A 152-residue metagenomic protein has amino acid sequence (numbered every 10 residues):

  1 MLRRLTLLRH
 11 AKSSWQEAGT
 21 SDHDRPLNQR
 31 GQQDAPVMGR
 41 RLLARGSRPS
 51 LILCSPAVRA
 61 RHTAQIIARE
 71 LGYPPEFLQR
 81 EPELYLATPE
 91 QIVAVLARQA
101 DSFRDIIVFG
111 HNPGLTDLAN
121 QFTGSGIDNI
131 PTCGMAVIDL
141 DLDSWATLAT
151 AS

Functional and structural regions predicted by a protein language model:
L2-R4, L8-L84, Q91, I127-I130: Active-site-proximal alpha-helix that buttresses catalytic centers in soluble enzyme cores
L5, R104-I107, M135: Residue-level preference for the first positions of well-ordered beta-strands
G19, A119-F122, A149: Short, flexible helix/strand-to-coil boundary loops that buttress conserved ligand/catalytic motifs in alpha/beta
R45-S47, Q99-R104: Glycine-rich phosphate-binding loop signature in dinucleotide/nucleotide-binding domains
L84-A100: Short phosphate-binding loop-to-helix
F103-N120: A glycine-rich beta-strand to alpha-helix segment that forms a phosphate/ribose-binding loop at ligand/cofactor sites
S125-S152: Domain-level recognition of soluble alpha/beta enzyme cores, biased toward histidine phosphatases/phosphomutases
